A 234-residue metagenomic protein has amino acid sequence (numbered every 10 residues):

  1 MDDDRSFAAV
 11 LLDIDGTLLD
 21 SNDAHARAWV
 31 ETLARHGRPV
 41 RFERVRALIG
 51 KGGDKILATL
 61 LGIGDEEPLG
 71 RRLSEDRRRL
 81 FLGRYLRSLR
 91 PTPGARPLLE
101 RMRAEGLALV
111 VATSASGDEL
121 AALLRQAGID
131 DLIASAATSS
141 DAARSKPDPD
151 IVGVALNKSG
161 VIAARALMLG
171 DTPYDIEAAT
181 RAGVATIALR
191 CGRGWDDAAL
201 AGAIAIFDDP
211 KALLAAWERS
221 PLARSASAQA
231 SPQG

Functional and structural regions predicted by a protein language model:
M1-A8, E100-R103, S116-G234: Asp-based, Mg2+/Mn2+-dependent phosphohydrolase catalytic module
D2-A47: Active-site neighborhood of HAD-like aspartate-dependent phosphohydrolases
A24, L48, G52, R90-G94 (+4 more regions): Short beta->alpha linker loops
A26, V30, F42, R46 (+5 more regions): An amphipathic alpha-helix signature
H36, G50-G83, P93-R96, R101-R103: A metal-dependent, Asp-based hydrolase signature
G83-V111, G117-A121, P149: Short, acidic loop-to-helix structural element flanking the phosphoryl-transfer center in phosphate-processing enzymes
